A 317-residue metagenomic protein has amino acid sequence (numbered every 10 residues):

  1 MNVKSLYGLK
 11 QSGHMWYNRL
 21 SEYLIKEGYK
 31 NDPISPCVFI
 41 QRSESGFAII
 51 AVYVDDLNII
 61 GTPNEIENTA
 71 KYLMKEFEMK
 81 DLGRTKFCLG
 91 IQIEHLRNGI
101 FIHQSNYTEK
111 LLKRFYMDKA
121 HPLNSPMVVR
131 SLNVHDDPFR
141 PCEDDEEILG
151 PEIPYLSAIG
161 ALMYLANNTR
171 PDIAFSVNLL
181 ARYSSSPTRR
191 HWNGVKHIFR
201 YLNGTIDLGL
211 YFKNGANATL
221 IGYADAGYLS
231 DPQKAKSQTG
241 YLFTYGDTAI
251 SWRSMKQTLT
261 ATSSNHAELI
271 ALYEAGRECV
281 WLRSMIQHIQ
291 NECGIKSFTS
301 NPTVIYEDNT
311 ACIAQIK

Functional and structural regions predicted by a protein language model:
M1-K317: Long, low-complexity, charge-biased intrinsically disordered regions
